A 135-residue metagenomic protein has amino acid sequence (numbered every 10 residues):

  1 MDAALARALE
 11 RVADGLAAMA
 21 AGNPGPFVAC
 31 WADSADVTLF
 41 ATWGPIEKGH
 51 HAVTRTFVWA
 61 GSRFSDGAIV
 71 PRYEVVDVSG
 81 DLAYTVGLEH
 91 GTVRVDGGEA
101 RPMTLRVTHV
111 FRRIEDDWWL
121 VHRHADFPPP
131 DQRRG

Functional and structural regions predicted by a protein language model:
M1-A32, D36-G135: A beta-strand edge to alpha-helix "cap/lid" segment located at domain peripheries
